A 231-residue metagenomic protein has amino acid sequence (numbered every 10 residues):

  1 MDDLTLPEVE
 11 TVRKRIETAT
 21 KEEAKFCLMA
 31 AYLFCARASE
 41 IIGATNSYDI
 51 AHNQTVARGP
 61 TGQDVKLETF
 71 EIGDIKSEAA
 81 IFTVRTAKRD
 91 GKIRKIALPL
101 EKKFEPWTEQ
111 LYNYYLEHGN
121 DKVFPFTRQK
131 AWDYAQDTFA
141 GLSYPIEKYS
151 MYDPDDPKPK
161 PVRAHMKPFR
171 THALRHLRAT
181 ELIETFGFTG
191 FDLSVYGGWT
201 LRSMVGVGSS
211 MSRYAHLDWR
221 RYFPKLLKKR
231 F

Functional and structural regions predicted by a protein language model:
L6-A38, I42: Basic, Lys/Arg- and aromatic-enriched nucleic-acid-binding interface segment
V9, E23-K25, W132, H172-H176: Short, leucine-enriched amphipathic alpha-helices that occur as contiguous helical runs
V9, P99-H165: Active-site/catalytic core of tyrosine-dependent DNA strand-transfer enzymes
A19-T20, A30, R163, K167 (+1 more regions): Residue-level marker of regulatory loop/turn positions in helix-turn-helix DNA-binding domains and in histidine
M29, L33, A173-T200: C-terminal catalytic core of tyrosine-transesterase DNA break-rejoin enzymes
A31-S77, G190-V195: Short, charged phosphate-coordinating catalytic segments
G62-F126: Basic, alpha-helical nucleic-acid-contacting "clamp/cap" segments
G197-F231: Catalytic-site neighborhood detector that most strongly recognizes the C-terminal catalytic loop/helix of tyrosine
